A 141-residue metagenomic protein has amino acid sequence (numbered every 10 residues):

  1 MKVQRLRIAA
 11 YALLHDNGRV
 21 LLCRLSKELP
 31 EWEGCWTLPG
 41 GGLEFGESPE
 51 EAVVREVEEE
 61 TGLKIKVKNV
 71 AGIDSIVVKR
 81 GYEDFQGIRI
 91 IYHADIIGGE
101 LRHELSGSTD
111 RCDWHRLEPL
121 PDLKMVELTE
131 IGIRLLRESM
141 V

Functional and structural regions predicted by a protein language model:
M1-L21, I73, R89, H93: Conserved N-terminal beta-strand and adjoining loop/helix that marks the start of the Nudix/MutT-like hydrolase domain
K2-L6, W32-C35, Y82-I88, S106-T109: A generic structural micro-feature
N17-R19, S26, D95-E100, L117-P119: Short loop segments at secondary-structure junctions
R19-E59: Conserved Nudix-box catalytic region and its N-terminal flanking loop in Nudix hydrolases and closely related
T37, K64, W114: Short aromatic/basic micro-patch
K64-G72: A short coil-to-beta-strand element that immediately follows conserved catalytic motifs
S75-L101: Active-site-adjacent beta-strand/loop module that shapes the phosphate/pyrophosphate-binding cleft
H103-R134: NUDIX/MutT-family hydrolases
